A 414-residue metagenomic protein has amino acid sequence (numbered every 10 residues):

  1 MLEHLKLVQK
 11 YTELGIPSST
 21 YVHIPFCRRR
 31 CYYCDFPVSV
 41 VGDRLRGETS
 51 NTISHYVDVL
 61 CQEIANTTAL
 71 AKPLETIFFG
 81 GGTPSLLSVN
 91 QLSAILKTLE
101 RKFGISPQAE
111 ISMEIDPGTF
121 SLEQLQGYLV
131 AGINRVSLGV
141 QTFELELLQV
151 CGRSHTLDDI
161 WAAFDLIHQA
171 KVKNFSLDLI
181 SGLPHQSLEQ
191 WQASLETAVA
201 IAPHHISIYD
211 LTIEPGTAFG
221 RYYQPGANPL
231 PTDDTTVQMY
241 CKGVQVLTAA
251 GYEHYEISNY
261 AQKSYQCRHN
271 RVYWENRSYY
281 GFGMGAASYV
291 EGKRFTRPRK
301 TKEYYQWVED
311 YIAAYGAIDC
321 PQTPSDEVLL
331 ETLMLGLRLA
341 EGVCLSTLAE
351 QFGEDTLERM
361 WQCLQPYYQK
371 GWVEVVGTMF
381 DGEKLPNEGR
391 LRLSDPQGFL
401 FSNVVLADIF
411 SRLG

Functional and structural regions predicted by a protein language model:
L7-P17, V38-T67, K72-E354: C-terminal scaffold of the Radical SAM
T20-H23: Short metal-coordination and nucleic-acid-contact micro-motifs, chiefly zinc-binding Cys/His arrays
P25-V38: Local cysteine-cluster metal-coordination motifs and their immediate loop/turn environment, predominantly Fe-S cluster
E354-Y368: Short amphipathic alpha-helical interaction segments
Y368-K384: A short, conserved structural fragment
D381-D395: Minor-groove-contacting beta-hairpin "wing" of winged helix-turn-helix DNA-binding domains
P396-G414: Short, amphipathic alpha-helical interaction segments positioned at domain boundaries
